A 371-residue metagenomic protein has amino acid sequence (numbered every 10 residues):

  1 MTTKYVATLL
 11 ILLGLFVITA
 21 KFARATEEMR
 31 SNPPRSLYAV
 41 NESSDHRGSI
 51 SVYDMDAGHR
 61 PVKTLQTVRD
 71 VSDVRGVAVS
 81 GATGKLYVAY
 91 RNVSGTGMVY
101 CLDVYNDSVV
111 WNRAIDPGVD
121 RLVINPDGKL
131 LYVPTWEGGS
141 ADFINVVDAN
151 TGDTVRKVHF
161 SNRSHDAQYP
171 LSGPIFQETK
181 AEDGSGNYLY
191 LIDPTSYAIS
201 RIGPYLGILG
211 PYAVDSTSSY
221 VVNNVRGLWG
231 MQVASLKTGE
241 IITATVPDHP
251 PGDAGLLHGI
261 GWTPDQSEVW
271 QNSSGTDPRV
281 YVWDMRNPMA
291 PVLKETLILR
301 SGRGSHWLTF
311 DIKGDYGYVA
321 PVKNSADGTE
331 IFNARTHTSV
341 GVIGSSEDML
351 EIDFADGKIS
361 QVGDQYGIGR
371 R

Functional and structural regions predicted by a protein language model:
M1-L9: Bacterial N-terminal signal peptides that target proteins for export
L9-V17: Bacterial N-terminal signal peptides
F16, R24-R371: Predominantly soluble domains enriched in secretory-pathway, periplasmic, or organellar proteins
